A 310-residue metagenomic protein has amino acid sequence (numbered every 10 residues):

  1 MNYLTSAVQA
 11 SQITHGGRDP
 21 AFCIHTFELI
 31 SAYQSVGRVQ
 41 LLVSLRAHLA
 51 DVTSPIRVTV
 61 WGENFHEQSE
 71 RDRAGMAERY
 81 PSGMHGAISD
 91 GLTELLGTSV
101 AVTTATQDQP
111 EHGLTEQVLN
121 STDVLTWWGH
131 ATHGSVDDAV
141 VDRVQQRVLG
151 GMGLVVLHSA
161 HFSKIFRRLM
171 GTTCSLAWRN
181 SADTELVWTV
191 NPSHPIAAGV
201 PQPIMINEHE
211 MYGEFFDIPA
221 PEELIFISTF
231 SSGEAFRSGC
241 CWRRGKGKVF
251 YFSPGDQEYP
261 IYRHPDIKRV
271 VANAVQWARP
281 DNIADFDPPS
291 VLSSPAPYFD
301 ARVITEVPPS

Functional and structural regions predicted by a protein language model:
M1-G17: Extreme N-terminal basic, low-complexity initiation segments that serve as generic localization/processing leaders
S6-Q9, E70-S163: Helical hinge/lid and interdomain linker segments adjacent to catalytic or ligand-binding clefts that mediate domain
L45-H48, T53-P55, F236, R244-S310: Extracellular ligand-binding/catalytic regions of CAZymes and related secreted enzymes and adhesion modules
I56-A77: Short glycine-rich His-centered loop
T59-E63, L157, F252: Short hydrophobic segments within beta-strands
S99-T103, E111, N120-S121, L176-S253 (+2 more regions): Catalytic beta-strand/loop cores that center a nucleophilic Ser/Cys/Thr and support acyl-enzyme chemistry
T132-V200: A glycine-rich, often tryptophan-bearing local segment used as a flexible ligand/cofactor-contacting loop or short
